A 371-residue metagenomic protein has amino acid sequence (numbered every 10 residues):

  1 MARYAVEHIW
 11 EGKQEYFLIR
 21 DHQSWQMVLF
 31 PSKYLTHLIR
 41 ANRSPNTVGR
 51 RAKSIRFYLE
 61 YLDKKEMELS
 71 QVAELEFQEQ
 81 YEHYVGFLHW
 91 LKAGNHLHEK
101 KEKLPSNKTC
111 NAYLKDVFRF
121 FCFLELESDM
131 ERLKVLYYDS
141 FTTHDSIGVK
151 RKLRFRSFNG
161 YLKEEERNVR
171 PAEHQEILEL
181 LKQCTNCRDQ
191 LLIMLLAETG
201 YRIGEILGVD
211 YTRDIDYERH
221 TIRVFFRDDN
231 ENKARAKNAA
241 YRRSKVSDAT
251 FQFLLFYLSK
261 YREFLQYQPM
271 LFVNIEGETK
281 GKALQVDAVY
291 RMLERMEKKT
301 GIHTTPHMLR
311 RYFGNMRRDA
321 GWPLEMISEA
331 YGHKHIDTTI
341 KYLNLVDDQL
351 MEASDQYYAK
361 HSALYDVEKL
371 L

Functional and structural regions predicted by a protein language model:
M1-R3, A359-L371: C-terminal secondary-structure termini that scaffold catalytic or DNA-interacting sites
P31-N46, I55-I147, E179: N-terminal core-binding DNA-recognition domain of tyrosine recombinases/integrases
E127-M130, L196-H220: Short, charged phosphate-coordinating catalytic segments
A172-I203: Basic, Lys/Arg- and aromatic-enriched nucleic-acid-binding interface segment
G208-F251: Conserved tyrosine-mediated DNA breakage-rejoining catalytic core shared by Y-recombinases
S247-G301: Active-site/catalytic core of tyrosine-dependent DNA strand-transfer enzymes
Y290-E329: Short, basic (Lys/Arg/His-rich) helix/loop patches that form interaction surfaces in the mid-to-C-terminal regions
Y331-Q356: Catalytic-site neighborhood detector that most strongly recognizes the C-terminal catalytic loop/helix of tyrosine
